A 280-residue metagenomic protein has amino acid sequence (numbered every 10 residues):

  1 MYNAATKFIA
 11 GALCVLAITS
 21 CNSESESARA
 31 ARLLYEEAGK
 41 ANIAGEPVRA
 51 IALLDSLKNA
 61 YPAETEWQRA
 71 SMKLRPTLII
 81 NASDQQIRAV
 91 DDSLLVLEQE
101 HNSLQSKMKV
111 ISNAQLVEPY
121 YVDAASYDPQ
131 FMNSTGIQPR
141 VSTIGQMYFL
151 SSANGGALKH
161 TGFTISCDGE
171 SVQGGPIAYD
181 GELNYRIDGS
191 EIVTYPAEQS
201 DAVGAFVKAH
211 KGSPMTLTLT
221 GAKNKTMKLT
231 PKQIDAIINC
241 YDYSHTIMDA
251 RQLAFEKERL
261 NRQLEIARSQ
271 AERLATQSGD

Functional and structural regions predicted by a protein language model:
L16-S20: C-terminal motif of bacterial Sec signal peptides marking the signal peptidase cleavage site
C21-S25: Bacterial signal peptide processing site
Y35-I43: Hydrophobic/aromatic side-chain positions at a characteristic register within alpha-helices of tetratricopeptide repeats
P47-V48: TPR-repeat structural position
K58-A70: Short solvent-exposed coil/turn linkers within tandem alpha-helical repeat scaffolds
L74-L104, V117: Alpha-helical linker/edge segments of TPR/alpha-solenoid repeat scaffolds and analogous pre-/post-domain helices
I187-D201, G212-D280: Internal interaction segment
